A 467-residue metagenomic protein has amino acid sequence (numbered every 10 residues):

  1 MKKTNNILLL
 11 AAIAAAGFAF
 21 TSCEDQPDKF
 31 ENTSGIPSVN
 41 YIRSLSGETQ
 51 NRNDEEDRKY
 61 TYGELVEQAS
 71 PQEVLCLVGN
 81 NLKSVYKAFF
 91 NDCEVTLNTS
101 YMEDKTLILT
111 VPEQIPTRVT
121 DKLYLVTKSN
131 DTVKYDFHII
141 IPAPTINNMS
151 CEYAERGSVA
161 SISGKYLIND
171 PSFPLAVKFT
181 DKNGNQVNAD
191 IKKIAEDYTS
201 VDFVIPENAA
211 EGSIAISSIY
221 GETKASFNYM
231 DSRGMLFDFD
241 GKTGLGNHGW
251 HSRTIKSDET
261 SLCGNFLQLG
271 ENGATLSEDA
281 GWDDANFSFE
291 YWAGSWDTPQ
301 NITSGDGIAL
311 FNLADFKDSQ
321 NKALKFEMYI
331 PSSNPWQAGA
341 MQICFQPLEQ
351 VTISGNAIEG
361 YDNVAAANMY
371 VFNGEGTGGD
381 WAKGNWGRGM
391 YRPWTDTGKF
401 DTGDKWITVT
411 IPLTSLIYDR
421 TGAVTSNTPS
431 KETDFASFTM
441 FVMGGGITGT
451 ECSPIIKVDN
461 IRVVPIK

Functional and structural regions predicted by a protein language model:
F18-S22: C-terminal motif of bacterial Sec signal peptides marking the signal peptidase cleavage site
E24-K83, N130-F173, E211, Y220-G244: Beta-strand/beta-sandwich contexts
T117-S129, A209-Y220, T439-M443: Short, aromatic- and glycine-rich surface loops/edge beta-strands on solvent-exposed regions
F239-G241, N312-M341, I411, I461: Extra-cytoplasmic beta-strand recognition segments
T275-N321, Q350, A365-T397: Secreted extracellular polysaccharide-interacting domains
K325-F326, Q342-P347, N368-F372, G378-Y391 (+2 more regions): Extracellular beta-strand ligand-recognition surfaces/modules
N334-I358: Beta-strand acidic-aromatic groove motif in beta-rich domains, primarily in extracellular
I456-V463: Extracellular beta-strand elements of beta-rich domains used for carbohydrate recognition/degradation or cell-matrix
